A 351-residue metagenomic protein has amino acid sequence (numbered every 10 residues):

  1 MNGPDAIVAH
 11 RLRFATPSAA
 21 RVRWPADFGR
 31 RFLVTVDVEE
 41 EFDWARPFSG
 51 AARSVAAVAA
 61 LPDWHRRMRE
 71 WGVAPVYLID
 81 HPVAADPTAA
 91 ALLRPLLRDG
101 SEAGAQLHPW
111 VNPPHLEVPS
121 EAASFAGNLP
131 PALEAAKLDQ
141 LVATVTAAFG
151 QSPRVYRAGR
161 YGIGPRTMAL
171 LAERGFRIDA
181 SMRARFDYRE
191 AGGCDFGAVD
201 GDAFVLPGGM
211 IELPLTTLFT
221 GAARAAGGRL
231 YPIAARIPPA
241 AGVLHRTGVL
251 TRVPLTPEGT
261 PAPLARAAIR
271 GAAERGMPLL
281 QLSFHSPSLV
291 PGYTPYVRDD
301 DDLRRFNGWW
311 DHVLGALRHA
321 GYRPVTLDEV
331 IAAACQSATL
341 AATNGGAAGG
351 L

Functional and structural regions predicted by a protein language model:
G3-A15, A158-R275: Active-site-adjacent pocket scaffolds in enzyme catalytic domains
V8-D99, A316-R318: Active-site beta->alpha N-cap acidic-glycine motif
F32-V36, P75-Y77, A103-L107, R154-Y156 (+4 more regions): Hydrophobic faces of well-ordered beta-strands that scaffold small-molecule active sites in alpha/beta enzyme cores
V34-W44, L107-W110, P214-T217, L282-L289: Short loop/turn segments at strand-loop or loop-helix junctions that form parts of catalytic or ligand-binding pockets
W44-G50, H115-N128, G292-R298: Surface-exposed, active-site-proximal loop segments in enzymatic domains
L78-G162, F219, P287: Metal-dependent polysaccharide deacetylase catalytic core of the NodB/CE4 family, i.e., the active-site-bearing domain
A85-E102, G164-R177, A338-L351: Short, electropositive alpha-helical surface patch
G242-L351: C-terminal domain-boundary segment and adjacent tail
